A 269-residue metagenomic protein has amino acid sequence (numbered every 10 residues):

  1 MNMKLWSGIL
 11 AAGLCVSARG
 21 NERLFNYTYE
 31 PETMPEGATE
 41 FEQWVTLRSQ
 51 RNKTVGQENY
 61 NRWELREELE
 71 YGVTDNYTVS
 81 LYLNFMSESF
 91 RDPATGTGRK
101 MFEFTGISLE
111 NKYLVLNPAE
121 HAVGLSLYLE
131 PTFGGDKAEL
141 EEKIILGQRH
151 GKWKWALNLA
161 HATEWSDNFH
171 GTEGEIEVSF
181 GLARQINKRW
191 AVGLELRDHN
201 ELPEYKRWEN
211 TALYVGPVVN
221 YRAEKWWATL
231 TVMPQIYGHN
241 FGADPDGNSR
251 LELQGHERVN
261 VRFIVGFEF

Functional and structural regions predicted by a protein language model:
M1-F25: Cleavable N-terminal export/targeting peptides
G20-E268: Transmembrane beta-barrel domains of Gram-negative outer membranes and organellar outer membranes
